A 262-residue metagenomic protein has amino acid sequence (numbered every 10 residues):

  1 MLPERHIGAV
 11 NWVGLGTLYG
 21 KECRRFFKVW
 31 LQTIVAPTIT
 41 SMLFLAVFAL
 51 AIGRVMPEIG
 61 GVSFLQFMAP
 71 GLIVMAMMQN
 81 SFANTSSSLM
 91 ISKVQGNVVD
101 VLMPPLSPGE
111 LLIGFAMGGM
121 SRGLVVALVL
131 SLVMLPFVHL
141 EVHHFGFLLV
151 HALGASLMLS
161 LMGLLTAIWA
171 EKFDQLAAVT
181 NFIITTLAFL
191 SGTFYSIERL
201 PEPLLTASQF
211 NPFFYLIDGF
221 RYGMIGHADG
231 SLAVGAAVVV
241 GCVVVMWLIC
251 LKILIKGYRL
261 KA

Functional and structural regions predicted by a protein language model:
M1-A262: Hydrophobic transmembrane alpha-helices and immediately adjacent juxtamembrane helices of multi-pass inner-membrane
